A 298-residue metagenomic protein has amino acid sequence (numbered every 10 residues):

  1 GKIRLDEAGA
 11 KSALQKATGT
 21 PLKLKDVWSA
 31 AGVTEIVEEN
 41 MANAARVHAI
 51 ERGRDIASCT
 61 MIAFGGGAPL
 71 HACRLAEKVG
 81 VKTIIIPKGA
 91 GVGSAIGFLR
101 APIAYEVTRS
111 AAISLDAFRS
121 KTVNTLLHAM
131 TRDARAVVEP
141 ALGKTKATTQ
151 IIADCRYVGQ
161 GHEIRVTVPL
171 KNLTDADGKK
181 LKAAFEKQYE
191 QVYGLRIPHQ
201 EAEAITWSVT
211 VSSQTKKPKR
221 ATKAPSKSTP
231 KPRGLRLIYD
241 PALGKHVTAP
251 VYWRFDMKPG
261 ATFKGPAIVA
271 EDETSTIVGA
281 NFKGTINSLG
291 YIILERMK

Functional and structural regions predicted by a protein language model:
G1-I56, A63-K298: C-terminal, non-catalytic interaction/recognition modules in large multi-subunit enzymes and RNPs
